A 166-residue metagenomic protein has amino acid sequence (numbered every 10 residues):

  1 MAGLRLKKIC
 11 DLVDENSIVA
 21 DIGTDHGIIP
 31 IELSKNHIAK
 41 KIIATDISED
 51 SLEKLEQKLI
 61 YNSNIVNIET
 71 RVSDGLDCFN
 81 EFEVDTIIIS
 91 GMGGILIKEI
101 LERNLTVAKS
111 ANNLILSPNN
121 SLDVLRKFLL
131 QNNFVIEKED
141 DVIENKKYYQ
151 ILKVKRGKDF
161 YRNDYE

Functional and structural regions predicted by a protein language model:
M1-N16: Conserved alpha-helix/loop element of class I SAM-dependent methyltransferases that forms part of the SAM/SAH-binding
A2-R5, D77, D85, I95-E166: Class I S-adenosyl-L-methionine
N16-D25: Conserved class I S-adenosyl-L-methionine
I18, D85-T86: Structural motif
G27, I31: Glycine-rich SAM-binding Motif I of class I
S34-K35: Gly/Ala-rich phosphate-binding loop of Rossmann-like dinucleotide-binding domains, activating on the conserved
K41-D46: Conserved SAM-binding motif I beta-strand of class I
E49-F82: S-adenosyl-L-methionine
